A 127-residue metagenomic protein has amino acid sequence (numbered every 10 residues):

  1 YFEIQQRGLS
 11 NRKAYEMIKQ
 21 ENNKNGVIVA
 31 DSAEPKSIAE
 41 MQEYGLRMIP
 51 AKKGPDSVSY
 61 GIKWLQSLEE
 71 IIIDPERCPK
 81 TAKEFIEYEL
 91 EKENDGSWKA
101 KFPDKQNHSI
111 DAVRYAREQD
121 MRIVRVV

Functional and structural regions predicted by a protein language model:
Y1-F102, I123-V124: Mg2+-dependent endonuclease catalytic cores in nucleic-acid-processing enzymes, primarily RNase H-like
V27-D31, I110-V113, R117: Phosphate/NTP-binding elements of NTP-utilizing enzymes
E89, A116-Q119: Generic structural signal for hydrophobic core residues of well-folded globular domains
E118-V127: Acidic two-metal-ion nuclease catalytic site recognized across multiple nuclease folds, prominently DnaQ/RNase D-T
